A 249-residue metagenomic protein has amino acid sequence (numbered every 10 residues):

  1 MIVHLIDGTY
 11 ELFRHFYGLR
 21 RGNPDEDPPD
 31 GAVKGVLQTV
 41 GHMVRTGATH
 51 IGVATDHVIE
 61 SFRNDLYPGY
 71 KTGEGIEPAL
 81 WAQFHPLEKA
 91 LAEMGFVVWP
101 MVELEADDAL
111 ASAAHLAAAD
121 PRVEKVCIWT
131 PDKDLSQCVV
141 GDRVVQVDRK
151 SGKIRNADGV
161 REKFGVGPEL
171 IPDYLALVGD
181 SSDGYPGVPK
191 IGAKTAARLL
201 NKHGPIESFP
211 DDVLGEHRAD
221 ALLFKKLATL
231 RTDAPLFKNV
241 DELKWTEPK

Functional and structural regions predicted by a protein language model:
M1-K125, L135-I154, L222-L223, T229-F237 (+1 more regions): Noncatalytic, basic helical substrate-engagement surface that gates or grips nucleic-acid strands
G47-G52, R122, S151-K249: Non-catalytic nucleic-acid-binding/docking modules located in mid-to-C-terminal regions of nucleic-acid enzymes
I128: Conserved SAM-binding loop
